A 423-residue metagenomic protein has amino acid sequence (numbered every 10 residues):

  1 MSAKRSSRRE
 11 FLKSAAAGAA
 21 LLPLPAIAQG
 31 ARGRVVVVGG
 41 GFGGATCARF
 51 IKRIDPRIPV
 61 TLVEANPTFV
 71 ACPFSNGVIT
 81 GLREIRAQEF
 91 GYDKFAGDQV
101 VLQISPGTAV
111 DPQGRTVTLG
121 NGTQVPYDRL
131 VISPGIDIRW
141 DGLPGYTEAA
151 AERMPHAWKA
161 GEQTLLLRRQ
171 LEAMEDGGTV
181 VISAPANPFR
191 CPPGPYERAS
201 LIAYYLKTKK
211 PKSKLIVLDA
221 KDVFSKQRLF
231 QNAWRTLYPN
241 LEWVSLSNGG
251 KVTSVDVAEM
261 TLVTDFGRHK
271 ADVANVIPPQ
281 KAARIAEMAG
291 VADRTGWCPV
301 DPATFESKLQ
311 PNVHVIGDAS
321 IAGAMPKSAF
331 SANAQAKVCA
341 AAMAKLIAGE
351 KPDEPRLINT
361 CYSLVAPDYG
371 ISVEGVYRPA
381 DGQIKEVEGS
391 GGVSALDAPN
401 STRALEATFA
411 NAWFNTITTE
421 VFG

Functional and structural regions predicted by a protein language model:
M1-L22: N-terminal secretory signal peptides and thylakoid transit peptides that target proteins across membranes
Q29-V101, A186-Q227, V421: Beta1-alpha1 glycine-rich phosphate/pyrophosphate-binding loop at the start of Rossmann-like nucleotide-binding domains
D98-P144: A conserved beta-strand/loop capping segment in the N-terminal third of enzymes that catalyze redox or closely related
V100-A109, V117, V125, Y204-T295: A Rossmann-like FAD-binding core segment of flavoenzymes
P134-K209: Glycine-rich dinucleotide-binding loop and its adjacent helix/turn
E148-D176, K270-V273, I277-A334, K345: FAD-site-proximal beta/loop scaffold in flavoenzymes
A332-L357: Internal hydrophobic alpha-helix adjacent to the cofactor/substrate pocket in enzyme cavities
E374-G423: C-terminal auxiliary extensions adjacent to catalytic cores
